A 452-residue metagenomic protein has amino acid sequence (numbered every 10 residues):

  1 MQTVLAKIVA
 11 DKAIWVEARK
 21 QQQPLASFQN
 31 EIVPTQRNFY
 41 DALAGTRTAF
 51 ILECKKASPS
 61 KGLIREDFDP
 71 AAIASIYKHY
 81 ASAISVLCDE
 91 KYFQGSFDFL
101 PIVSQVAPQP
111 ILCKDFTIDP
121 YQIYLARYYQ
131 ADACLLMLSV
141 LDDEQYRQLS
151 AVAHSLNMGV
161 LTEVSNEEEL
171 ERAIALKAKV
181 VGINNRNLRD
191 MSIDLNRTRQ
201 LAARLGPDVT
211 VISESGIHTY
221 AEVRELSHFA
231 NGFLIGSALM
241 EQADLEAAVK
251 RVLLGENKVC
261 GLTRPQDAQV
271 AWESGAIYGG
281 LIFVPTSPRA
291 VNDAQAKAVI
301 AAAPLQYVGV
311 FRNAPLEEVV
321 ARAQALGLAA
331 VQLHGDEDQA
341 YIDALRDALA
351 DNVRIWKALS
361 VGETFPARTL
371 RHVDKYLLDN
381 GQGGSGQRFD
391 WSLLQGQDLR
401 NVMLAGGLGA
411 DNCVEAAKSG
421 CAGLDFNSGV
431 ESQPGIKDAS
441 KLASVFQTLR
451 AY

Functional and structural regions predicted by a protein language model:
M1-D67: An N-cap/entry alpha-helix motif that binds or orients negatively charged groups
I8, L52, Y77, I84 (+14 more regions): Conserved, mostly hydrophobic/aromatic
F50-C54, I84-V86, I111-K114, C134-L136 (+12 more regions): Hydrophobic faces of well-ordered beta-strands that scaffold small-molecule active sites in alpha/beta enzyme cores
S60-H154, L161, E169-R172, T198-L201 (+2 more regions): N-terminal active-site wall of soluble small-molecule enzyme domains
I118-Q130, S165-L176, S213-I235, M240 (+7 more regions): Catalytic cores of alpha/beta
L125-E144, G182-S192, F229-V252, A276-P288 (+3 more regions): Glycine-rich phosphate-binding active-site loops on the catalytic face of alpha/beta enzymes
A178-K258, Y376-V414, A422-D425: Active-site/ligand-binding-proximal alpha/beta "capping" segment
L195-L205, S227, L239-C260, D293-A302 (+3 more regions): C-terminal helical cap(s) of enzyme catalytic domains, especially alpha/beta-barrels
